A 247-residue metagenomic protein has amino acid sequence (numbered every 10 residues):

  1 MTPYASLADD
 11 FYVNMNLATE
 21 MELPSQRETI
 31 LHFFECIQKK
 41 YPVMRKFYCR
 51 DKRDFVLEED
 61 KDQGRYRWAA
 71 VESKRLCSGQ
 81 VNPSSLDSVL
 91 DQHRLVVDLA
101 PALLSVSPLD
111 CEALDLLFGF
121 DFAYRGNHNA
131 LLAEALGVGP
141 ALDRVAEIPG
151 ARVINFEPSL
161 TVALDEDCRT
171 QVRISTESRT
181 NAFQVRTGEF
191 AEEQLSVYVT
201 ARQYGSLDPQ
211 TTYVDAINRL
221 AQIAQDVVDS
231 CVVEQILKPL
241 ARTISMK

Functional and structural regions predicted by a protein language model:
M1-S73, C77-G79, I244-M246: N-terminal low-complexity, intrinsically disordered segments
D9-L17, R67-N82, D110-G119, E193-G205: Glycine-rich, often proline-containing surface loops adjacent to acidic residues and nearby aromatics that form
T19-L23, R75-D87, Y124, Q203-Y213: A generic structural motif
Q38-Y41, V97-L104, V228: A common structural junction motif
V71-R144: Internal, hydrophobic cores of structured domains that mediate oligomerization or house catalytic pockets within large
L114-E189: Aromatic/basic-lined ligand-recognition segments that form π-stacking hydrophobic pockets flanked by Lys/Arg to engage
S175-Q210: Beta-strand-rich recognition/accessory modules
S196-K247: C-terminal structured interaction module
